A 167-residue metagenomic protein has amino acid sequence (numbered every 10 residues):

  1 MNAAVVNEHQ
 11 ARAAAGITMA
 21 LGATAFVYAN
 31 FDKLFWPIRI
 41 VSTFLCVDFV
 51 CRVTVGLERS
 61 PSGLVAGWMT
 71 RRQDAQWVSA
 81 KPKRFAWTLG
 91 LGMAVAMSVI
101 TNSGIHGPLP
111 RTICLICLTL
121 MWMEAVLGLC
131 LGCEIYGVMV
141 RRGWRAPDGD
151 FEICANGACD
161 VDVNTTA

Functional and structural regions predicted by a protein language model:
M1-T166: Membrane-interfacial helix-loop segments of redox and metal-homeostasis proteins, especially TM-loop-TM junctions
